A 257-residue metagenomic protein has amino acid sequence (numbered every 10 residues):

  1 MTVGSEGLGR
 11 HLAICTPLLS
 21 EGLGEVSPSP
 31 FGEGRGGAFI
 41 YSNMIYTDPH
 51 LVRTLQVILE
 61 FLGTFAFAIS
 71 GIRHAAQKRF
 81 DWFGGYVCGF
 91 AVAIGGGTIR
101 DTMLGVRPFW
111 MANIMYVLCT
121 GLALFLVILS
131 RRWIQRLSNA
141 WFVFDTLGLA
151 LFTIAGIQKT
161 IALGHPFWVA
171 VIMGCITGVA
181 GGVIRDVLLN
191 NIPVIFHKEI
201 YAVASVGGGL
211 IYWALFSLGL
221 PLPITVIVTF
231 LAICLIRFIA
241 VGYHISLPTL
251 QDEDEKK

Functional and structural regions predicted by a protein language model:
L8, E21-G24, G32-G34: Glycine-biased, low-complexity coil/linker segments
I45-R53, T102-M111, A155-V169, A214-T225: Helix-coil boundary and interhelical linker segments in multi-pass alpha-helical membrane proteins
V52-T64, P108-L122, P166-G178: Structural signature of hydrophobic alpha-helical transmembrane segments
A68-K78, T98-D101, F125-S138, V183-P193 (+1 more regions): C-terminal ends of transmembrane helices
F83-G89, N113-V117, S138-L149, M173 (+1 more regions): Cytoplasmic-side transmembrane-helix entry/capping segments in multi-pass membrane proteins
G89-G97, F144-Q158, I200-W213, K257: Small-residue-rich segments of transmembrane alpha-helices in multi-pass membrane proteins, especially helix faces
L122-K159: Ordered, amphipathic secondary-structure segments that act as subunit-interaction surfaces in large macromolecular
